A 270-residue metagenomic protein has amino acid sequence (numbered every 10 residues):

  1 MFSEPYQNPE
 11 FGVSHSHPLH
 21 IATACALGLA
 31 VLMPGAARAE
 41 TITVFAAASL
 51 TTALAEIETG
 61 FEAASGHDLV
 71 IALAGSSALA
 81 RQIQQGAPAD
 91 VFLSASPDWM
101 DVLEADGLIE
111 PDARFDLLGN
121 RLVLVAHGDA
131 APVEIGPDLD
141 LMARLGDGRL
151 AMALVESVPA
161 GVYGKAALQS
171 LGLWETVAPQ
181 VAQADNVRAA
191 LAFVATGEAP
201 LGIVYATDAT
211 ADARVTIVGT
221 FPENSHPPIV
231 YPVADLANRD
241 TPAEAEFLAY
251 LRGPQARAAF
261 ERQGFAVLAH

Functional and structural regions predicted by a protein language model:
E4-C25: Bacterial N-terminal signal peptides that target proteins for export
A22-P34: Bacterial N-terminal signal peptides
G35-A39: Sec/Tat signal peptide C-region and signal peptidase I cleavage site
E40-A87, S94-P97, D101-D106, E110-H270: Exported/periplasmic ABC-transporter solute-binding proteins
